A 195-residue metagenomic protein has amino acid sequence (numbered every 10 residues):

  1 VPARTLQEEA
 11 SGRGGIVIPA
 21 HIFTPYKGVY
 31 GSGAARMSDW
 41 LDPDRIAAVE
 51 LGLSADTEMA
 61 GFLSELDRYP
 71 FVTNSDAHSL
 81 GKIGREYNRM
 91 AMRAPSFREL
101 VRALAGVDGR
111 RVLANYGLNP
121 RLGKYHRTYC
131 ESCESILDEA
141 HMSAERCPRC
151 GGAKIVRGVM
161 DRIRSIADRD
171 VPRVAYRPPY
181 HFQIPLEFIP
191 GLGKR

Functional and structural regions predicted by a protein language model:
V1, E8, P25-R195: Charged catalytic cores and adjacent phosphate/nucleic-acid-binding surfaces used for phosphate/nucleic-acid chemistry
L6-G15: A structural motif corresponding to the C-terminal end of an alpha-helix and its immediate exit/capping segment
I16-P19, V49: Divalent metal-dependent hydrolysis catalytic cores, especially in the metallo-beta-lactamase
A20-T24: Short, well-ordered beta-to-alpha junction loops that form the rim of enzyme active sites and present histidine/acidic
